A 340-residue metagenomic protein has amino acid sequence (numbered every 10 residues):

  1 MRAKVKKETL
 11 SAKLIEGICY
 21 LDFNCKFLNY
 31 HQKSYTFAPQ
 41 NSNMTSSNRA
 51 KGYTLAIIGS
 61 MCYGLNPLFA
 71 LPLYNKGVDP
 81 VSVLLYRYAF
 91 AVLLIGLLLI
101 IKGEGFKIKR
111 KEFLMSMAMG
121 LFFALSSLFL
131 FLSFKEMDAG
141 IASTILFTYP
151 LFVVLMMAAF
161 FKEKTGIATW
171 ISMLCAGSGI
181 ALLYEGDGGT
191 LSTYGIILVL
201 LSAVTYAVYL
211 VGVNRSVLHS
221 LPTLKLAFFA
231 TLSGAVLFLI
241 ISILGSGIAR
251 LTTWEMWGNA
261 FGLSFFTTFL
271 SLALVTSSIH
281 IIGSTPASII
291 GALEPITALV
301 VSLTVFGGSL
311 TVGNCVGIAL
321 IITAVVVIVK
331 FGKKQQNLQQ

Functional and structural regions predicted by a protein language model:
L14, F27-N29, S34-S82, Y86 (+6 more regions): Glycine-/small-residue-enriched transmembrane alpha-helix faces in small-molecule transporters and effluxers
A50-L55, S82-L97, I101, F113 (+4 more regions): Hydrophobic alpha-helical transmembrane segments of multi-pass integral membrane proteins, especially transporters
S60, A142-T148, V213-A235, T268-T304: Helix-helix packing/entry segments at the starts of transmembrane helices
C62, P67, G96-L146, L182 (+1 more regions): Specific transmembrane alpha-helical segments of multi-pass solute transporters/efflux pumps, especially DMT/EamA
S82-L93, F122-F123, L130-K164, T169 (+2 more regions): Specific alpha-helical transmembrane segments that line the substrate/conduction pathway and gating interfaces
L84, Y88, M256-G258, G291-Q340: C-terminal-most transmembrane helix of multi-pass membrane proteins
I95, M117, F123, M156 (+5 more regions): Hydrophobic transmembrane alpha-helices of multi-pass small-molecule transport proteins
R110-L114, S143-L146, K162-L182, G189-L198 (+3 more regions): Loop-to-transmembrane alpha-helix entry segments
